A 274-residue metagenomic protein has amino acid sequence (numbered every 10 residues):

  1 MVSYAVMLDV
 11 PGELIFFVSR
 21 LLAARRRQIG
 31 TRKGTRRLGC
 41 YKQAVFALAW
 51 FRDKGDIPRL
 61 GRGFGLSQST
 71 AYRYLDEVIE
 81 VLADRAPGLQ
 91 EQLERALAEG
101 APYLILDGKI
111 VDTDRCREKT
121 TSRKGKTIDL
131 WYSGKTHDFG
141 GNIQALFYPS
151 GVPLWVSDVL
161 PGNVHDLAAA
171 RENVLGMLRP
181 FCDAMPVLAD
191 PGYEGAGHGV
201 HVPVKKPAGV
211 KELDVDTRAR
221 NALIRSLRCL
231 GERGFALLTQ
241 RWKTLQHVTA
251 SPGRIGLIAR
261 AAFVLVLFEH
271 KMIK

Functional and structural regions predicted by a protein language model:
M1-K33, G195, K274: Charged, often Cys/His-bearing segments associated with DNA-binding zinc-finger transcription factors
M7, T35-R36, A49-W50, F64-S67: Short secondary-structure transition/capping motifs
P11, G39, L213-D216: Ser/Thr-centered flexible coil motifs
R26-I29, K42, G125: Glycine/charged-rich beta-loop-alpha catalytic/anionic-binding loops adjacent to active sites
T31-Y41: Short secondary-structure junction/hinge motifs that connect adjacent elements
G39-D53: Short, amphipathic alpha-helical "recognition" segments used to contact nucleic acids or chromatin
R59-K274: Short, well-ordered secondary-structure "scaffold" segments embedded in the functional core of diverse domains
